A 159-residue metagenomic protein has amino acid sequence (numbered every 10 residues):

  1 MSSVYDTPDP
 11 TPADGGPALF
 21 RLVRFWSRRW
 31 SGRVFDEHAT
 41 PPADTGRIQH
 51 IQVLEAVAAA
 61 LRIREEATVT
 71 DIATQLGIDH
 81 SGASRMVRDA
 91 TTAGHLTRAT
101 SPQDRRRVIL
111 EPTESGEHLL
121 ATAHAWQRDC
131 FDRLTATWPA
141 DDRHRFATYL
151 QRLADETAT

Functional and structural regions predicted by a protein language model:
M1-I51: N-terminal leader segment of winged-helix/HTH proteins
L22, T122-T159: Terminal interaction helix/tail motif
R24, E55-R62, H124, Q151: Short, locally clustered residues in the helix-turn-helix/winged-helix DNA-binding domain
S31-D79, A93: N-terminal helix-turn-helix DNA-binding core of bacterial DNA-binding proteins
R47, T113, P139: ABC transporter NBD signature
R64-L110, E114: Canonical helix-turn-helix DNA-binding module
